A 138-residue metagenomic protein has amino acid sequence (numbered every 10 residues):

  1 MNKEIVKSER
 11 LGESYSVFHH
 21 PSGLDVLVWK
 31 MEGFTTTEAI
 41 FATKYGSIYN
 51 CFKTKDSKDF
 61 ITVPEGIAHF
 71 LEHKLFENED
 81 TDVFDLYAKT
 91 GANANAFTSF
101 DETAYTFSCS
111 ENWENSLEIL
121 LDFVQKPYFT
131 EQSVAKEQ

Functional and structural regions predicted by a protein language model:
M1-T37: N- or domain-start disorder-to-order transition segments that initiate the globular core
V6-G12, E72-N78, A88, K126-E131: A generic short-segment signal for beta-strand/edge and adjacent turn/coil regions
H19-S22, D80, T98-D101, S133 (+1 more regions): Solvent-exposed, flexible loop/coil residues
V26, F34-T36, Y49, E102 (+3 more regions): Residues in flexible loops and secondary-structure boundaries
I40-N115: M16/MPP (pitrilysin/insulinase) zinc-metallopeptidase core fold and M16-derived inactive scaffolds
N78-E79, F107-Q138: M16/insulysin-pitrilysin zinc metalloprotease superfamily fold
